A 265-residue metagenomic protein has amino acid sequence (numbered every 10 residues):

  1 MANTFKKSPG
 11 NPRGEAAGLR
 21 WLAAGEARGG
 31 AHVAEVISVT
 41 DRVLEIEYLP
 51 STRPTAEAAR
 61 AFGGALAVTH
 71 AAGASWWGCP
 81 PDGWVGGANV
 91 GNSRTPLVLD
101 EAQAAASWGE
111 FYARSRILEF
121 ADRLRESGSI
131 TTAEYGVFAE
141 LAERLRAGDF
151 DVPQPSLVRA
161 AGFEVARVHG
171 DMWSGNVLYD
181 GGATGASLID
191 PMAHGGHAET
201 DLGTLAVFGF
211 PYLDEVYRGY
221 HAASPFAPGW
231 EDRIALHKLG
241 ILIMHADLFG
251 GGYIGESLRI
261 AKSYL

Functional and structural regions predicted by a protein language model:
A2-E110: ATP-binding pocket architecture of kinase catalytic cores
N11-P12, V39-V43, P50-T52, I117 (+3 more regions): Short, solvent-exposed loop/turn segments at secondary-structure junctions
D41, G182-T184, L239: Short strand-connecting beta-turns/loops that link adjacent beta-strands
A59-F62, E134-F138, S257: Hydrophobic packing residues in well-ordered alpha-helices of helical domains and bundles
A74-R167, D180-A183: An alpha-helical support segment within catalytic cores of ATP-dependent transferases
W108-A113, D122, A161-R167, S174 (+2 more regions): Active-site Asp-x-Gly
A235-I243: Hydrophobic alpha-helical segments that form the core of small-molecule binding pockets and/or dimer interfaces
H245-L265: ATP/Mg2+ or Mg2+-diphosphate-binding catalytic cores that bind nucleotide phosphates or diphosphates via glycine-rich
